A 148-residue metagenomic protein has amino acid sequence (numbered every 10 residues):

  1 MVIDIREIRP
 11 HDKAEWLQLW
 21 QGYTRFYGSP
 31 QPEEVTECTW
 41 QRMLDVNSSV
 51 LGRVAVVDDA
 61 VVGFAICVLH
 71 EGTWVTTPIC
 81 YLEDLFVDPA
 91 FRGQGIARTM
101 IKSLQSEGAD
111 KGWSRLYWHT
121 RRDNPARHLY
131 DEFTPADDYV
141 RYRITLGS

Functional and structural regions predicted by a protein language model:
V2-D4: Extreme N-terminal starter segment of soluble prokaryotic enzymes
E7-A14, Q18-T77, E107, R143-G147: Acetyl-CoA-dependent GNAT
V54, I66, Y81, F86 (+2 more regions): Conserved beta-strand segments that form the floor/walls of ligand-binding pockets within enzyme and binding domains
H70-L82, R92, D138: A conserved beta-turn-beta hairpin within the catalytic core of GNAT-like acetyltransferases that forms part
V87, G93-S106: Conserved acetyl-CoA-binding loop-helix of GNAT-fold acetyltransferases
R98, R121-V140, I144: Conserved active-site alpha-helix within GNAT-family acetyltransferase domains
A109-H119: Conserved GNAT acetyl-CoA-binding A-motif
